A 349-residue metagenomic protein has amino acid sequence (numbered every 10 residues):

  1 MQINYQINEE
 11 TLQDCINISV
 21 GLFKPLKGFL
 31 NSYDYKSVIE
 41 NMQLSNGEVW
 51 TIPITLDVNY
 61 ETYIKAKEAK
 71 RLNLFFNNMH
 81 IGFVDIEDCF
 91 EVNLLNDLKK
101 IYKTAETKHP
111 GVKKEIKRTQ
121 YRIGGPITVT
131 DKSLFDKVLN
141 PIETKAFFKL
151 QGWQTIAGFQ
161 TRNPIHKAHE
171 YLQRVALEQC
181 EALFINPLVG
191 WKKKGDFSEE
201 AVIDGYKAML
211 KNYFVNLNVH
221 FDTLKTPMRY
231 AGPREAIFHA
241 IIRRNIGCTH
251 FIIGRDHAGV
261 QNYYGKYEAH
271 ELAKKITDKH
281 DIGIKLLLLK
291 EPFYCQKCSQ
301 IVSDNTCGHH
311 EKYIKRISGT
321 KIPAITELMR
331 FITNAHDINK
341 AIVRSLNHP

Functional and structural regions predicted by a protein language model:
M1-P349: Active-site cores that bind ATP or allylic diphosphates and position pyrophosphate for catalysis
